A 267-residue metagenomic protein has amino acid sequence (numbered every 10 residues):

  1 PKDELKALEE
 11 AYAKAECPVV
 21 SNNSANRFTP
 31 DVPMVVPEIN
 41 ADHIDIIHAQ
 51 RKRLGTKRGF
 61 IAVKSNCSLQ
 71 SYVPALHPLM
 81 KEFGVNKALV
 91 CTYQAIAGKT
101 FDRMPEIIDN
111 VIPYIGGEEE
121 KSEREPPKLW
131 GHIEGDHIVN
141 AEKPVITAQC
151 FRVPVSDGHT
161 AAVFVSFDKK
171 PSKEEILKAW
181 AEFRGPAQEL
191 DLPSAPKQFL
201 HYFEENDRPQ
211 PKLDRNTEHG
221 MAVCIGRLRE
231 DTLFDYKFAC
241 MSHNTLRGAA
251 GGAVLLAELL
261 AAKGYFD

Functional and structural regions predicted by a protein language model:
P1-V111, K143-V145, T217, V223-C224 (+2 more regions): N-terminal Rossmann-like NAD(P) cofactor-binding subdomain of oxidoreductases, focused on the glycine-rich
S21-S24, S65-S71, S122, S156 (+3 more regions): Generic serine detector
I46-K52, S122, K197-F203: Generic hydrophobic, helix-prone segments enriched in Leu/Val/Ile
G55-R58, Q70-Q188: Active-site-lining helix/loop region of Rossmann-like oxidoreductase modules
A62, R124-V139, A195-F199, P209-D214: N-terminal start-of-chain detector that recognizes signal peptides and the immediate post-cleavage beginning
T147-R152, D157-D267: C-terminal active-site/capping subdomain that shapes the small-molecule cofactor and substrate pocket of enzyme
